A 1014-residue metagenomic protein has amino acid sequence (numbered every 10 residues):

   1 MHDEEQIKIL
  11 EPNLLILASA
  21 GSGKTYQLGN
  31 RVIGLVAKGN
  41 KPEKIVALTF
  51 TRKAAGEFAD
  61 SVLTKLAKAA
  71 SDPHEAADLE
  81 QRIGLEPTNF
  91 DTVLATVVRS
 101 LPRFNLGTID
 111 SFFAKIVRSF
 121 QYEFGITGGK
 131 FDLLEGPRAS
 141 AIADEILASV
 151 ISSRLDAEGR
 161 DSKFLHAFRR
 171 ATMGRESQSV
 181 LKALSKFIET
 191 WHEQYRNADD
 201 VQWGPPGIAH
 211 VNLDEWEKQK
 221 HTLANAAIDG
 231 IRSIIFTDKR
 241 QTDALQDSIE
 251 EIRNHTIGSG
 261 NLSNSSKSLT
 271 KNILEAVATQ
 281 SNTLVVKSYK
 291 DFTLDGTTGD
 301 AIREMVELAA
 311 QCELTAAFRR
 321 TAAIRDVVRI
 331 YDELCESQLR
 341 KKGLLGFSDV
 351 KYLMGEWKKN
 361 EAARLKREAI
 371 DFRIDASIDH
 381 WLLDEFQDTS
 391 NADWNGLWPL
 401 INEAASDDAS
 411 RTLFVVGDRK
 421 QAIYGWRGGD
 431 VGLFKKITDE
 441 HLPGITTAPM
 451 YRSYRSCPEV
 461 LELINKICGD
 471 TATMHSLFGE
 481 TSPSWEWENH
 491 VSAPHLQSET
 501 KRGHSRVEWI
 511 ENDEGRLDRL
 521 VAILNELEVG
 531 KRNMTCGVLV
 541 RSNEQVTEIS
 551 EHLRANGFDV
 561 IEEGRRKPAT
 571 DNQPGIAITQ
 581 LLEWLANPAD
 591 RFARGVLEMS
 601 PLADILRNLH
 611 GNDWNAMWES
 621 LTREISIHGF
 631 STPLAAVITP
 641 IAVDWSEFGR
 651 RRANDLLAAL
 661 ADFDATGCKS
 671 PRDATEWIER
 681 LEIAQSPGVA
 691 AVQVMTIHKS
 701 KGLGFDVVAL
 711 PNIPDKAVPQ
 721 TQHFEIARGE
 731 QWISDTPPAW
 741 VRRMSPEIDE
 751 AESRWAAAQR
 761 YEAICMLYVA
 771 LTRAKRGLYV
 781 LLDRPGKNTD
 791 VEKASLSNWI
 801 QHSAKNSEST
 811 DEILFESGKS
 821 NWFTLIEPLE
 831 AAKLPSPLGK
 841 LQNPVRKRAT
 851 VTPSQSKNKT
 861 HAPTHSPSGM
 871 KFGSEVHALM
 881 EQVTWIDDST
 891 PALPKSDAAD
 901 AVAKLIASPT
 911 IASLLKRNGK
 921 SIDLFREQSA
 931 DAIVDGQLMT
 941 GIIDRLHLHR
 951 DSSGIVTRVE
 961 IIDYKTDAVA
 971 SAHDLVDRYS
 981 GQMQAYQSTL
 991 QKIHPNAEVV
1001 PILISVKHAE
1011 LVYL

Functional and structural regions predicted by a protein language model:
M1-L17, Q27, K44-V46, E123-F131 (+7 more regions): Accessory N-terminal region flanking or inserted into the helicase ATPase core in nucleic-acid motor proteins
M1-T64, P137, A141, E145 (+10 more regions): Conserved motor-region signature of P-loop NTPase helicases/translocases
E5, I9-E11, T49, L66-S259 (+4 more regions): Conserved ATP-dependent motor core of P-loop NTPases, especially the RecA-like helicase ATPase domain
S19, K44, S177-L345, K716 (+3 more regions): Conserved ATP-driven helicase/translocase motor core recognized via long, highly charged RecA-like/P-loop NTPase domain
A55, A59, L461, V692 (+7 more regions): Nuclease catalytic cores
A322-D326, R340-L344, K501, E526-R532 (+4 more regions): Accessory C-terminal helicase-associated subdomains
G355-H380, A392-D407, T675-K699, S908-L948: Flexible, glycine/threonine-enriched loop-and-boundary segments that flank and lead into catalytic domains of large
R607-T632, S686-V692, W740-I800: C-terminal accessory regions
